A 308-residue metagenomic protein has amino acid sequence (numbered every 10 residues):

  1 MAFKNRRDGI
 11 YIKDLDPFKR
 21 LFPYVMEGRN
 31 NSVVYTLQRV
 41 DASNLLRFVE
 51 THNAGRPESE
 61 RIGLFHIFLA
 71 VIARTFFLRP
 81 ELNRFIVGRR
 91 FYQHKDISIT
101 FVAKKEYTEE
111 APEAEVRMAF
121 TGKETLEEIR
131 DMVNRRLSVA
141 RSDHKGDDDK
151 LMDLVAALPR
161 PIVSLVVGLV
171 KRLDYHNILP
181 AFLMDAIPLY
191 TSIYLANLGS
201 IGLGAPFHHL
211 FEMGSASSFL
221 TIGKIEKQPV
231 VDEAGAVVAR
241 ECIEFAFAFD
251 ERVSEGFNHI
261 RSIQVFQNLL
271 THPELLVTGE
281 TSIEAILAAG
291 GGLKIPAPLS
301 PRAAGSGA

Functional and structural regions predicted by a protein language model:
M1-A308: C-terminal catalytic/motor cores of large multi-domain enzyme assemblies
